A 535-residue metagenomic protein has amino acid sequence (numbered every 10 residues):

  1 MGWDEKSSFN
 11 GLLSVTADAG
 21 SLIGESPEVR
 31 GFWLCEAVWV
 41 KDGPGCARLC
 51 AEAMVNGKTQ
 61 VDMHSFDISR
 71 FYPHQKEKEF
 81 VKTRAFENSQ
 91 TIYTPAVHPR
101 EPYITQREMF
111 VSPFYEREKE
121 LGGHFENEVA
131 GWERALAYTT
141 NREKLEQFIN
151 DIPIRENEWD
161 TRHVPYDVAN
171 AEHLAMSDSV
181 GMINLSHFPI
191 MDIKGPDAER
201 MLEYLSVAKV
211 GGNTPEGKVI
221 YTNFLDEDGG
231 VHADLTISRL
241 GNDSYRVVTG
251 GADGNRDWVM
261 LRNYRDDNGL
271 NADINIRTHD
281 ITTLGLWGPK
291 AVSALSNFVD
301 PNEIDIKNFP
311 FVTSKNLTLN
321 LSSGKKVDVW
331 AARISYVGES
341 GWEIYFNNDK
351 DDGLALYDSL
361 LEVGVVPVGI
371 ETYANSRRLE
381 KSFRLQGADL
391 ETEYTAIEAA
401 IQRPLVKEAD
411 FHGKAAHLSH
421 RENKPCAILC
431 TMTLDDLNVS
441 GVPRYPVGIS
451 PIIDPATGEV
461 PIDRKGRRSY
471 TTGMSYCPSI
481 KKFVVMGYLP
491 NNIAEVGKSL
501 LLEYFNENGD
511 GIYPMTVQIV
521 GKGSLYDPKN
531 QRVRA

Functional and structural regions predicted by a protein language model:
M1-H98, P102-Q106: C-terminal catalytic lobe of FAD-dependent flavoproteins
D62, R70-A535: Glycine/proline-enriched, intrinsically flexible loops and inter-domain linkers
